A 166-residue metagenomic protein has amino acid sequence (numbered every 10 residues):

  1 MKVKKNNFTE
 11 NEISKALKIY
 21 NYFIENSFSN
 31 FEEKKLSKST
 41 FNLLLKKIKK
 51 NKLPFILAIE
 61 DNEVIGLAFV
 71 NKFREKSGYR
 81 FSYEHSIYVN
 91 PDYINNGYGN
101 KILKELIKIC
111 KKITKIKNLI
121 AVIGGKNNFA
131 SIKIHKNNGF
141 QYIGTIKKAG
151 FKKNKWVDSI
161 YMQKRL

Functional and structural regions predicted by a protein language model:
M1-K18: A short beta-loop-alpha structural element at the N-terminal edge of CoA-dependent acyl/N-acetyltransferase catalytic
L17, N21-L45: Conserved GNAT-fold acetyl-CoA-binding loop/helix
K35-D92, L103, R165: Acetyl-CoA-dependent GNAT
I94, I120-I132: Conserved beta-strand-loop-alpha-helix junction that forms the acyl-donor binding cleft
I94, L103-K112, K136: A conserved short alpha-helix in the GNAT/GCN5 acetyltransferase fold that borders and helps form the acetyl-CoA
G97: Glycine-rich phosphate-binding loop
C110-I123: Conserved GNAT acetyl-CoA-binding A-motif
V122-I123, K136-D158: Conserved catalytic-core motifs of GNAT/GCN5-like acyltransferases
